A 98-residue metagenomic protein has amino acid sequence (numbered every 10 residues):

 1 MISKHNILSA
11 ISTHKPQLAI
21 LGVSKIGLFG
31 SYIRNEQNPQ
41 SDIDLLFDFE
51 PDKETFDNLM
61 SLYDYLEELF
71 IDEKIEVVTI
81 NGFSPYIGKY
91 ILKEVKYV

Functional and structural regions predicted by a protein language model:
M1-K25, I33-P39, P51-V98: Catalytic core of pol beta-like nucleotidyltransferases
L28: Conserved histidines in hydrophobic membrane contexts and catalytic metal-binding motifs
S41-I43: Change "...and in nucleic-acid phosphodiester-cleaving endonucleases..." to "...and in nucleic-acid processing enzymes
L46-D48: Short hydrophobic/aromatic beta-strand micro-patches that form the beta-sheet surface supporting nucleotide- or nucleic
